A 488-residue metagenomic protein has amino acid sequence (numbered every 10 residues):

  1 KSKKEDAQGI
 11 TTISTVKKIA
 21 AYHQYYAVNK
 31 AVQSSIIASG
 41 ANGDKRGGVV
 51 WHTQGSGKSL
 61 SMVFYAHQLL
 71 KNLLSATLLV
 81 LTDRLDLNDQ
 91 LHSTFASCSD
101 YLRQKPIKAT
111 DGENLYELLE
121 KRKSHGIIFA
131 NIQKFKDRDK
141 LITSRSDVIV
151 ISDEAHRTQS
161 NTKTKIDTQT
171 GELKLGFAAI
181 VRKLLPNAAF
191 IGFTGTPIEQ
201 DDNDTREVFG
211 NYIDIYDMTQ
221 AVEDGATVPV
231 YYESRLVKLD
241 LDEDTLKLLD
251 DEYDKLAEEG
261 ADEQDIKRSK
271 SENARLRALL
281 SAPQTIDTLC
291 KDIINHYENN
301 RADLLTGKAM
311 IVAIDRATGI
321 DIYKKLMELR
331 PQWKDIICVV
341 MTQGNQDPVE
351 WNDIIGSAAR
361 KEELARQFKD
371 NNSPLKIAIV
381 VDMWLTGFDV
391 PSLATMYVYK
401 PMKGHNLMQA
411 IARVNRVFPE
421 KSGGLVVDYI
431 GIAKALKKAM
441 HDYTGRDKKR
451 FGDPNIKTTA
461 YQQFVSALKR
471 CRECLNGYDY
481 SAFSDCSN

Functional and structural regions predicted by a protein language model:
K1-T77, D86, Q90-L102, K123-I127 (+9 more regions): ATP-dependent helicase/translocase motor core
G40-R46, K121-S124, R138-I149, D370-L375 (+1 more regions): Short basic/glycine-enriched coil/helix segment immediately N-terminal to the Walker B
T53-Q54, H156, A178-D201, G225: Conserved helicase ATPase motor motifs in RecA-like P-loop NTPase domains
S124-I180, A359-A365, V380-D382: Conserved RecA-like ASCE ATPase "motif II neighborhood" in helicase/translocase motors
N203-T306, Y323: Interdomain helical connector at the RecA1-RecA2 junction of SF1/SF2 helicase-like NTPases
K270-V380: Conserved C-terminal RecA-like helicase domain
I379-V380, W384-P401, N406-Q409, G424-D428: A short beta-strand element within the Helicase C-terminal
F418-N488: Long, hydrophobic alpha-helical segments
